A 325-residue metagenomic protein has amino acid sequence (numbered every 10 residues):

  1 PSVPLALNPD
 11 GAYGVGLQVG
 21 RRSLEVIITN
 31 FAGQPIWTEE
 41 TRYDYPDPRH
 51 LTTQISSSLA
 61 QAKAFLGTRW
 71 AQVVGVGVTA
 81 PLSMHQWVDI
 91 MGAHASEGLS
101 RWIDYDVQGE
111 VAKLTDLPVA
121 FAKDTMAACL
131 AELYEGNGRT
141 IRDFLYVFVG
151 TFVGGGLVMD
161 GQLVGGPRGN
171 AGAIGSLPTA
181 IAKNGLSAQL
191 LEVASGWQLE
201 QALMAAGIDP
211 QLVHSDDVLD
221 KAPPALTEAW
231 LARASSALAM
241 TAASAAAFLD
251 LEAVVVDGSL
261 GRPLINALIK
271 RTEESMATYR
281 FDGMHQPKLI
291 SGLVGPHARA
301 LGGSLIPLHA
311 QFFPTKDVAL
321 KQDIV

Functional and structural regions predicted by a protein language model:
P1-A71, T115, I181-V325: ATP-binding/phosphotransfer module of carbohydrate and carboxylate kinases, centering on a glycine-rich
L17, K123, P167: Active-site flanking residues adjacent to catalytic metal/cofactor-binding acidic residues
N30-A32, Q86-W87, M159-Q162: Short acidic-glycine loop/turn motifs at beta-strand connectors
P35, I90-M91, L163-V164: Hydrophobic "anchor" residues
E40-D143, A267-A277: Glycine-rich phosphate-binding loop and adjoining helix at the ATP-binding site of ATP-dependent phosphoryl-transfer
A80, T151, G258-S259: Short secondary-structure boundary segments
T140-A194: Glycine-rich phosphate-binding loop of actin/hexokinase-like ATP-binding domains
